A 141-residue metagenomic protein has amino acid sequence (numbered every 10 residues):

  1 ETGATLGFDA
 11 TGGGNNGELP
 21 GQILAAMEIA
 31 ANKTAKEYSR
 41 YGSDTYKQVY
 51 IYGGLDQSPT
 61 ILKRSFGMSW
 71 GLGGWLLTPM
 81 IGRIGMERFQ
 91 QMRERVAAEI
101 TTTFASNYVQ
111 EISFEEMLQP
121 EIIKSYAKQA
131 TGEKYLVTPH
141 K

Functional and structural regions predicted by a protein language model:
E1-G73: Glycine-rich cofactor phosphate-binding loops and adjacent beta1-alpha1 units of small-molecule cofactor enzyme domains
G21-L24, I29-Y38, L77-K141: C-terminal hydrophobic helical "lid"/dimerization subdomain of Rossmann-like NAD(P)H-dependent oxidoreductases
